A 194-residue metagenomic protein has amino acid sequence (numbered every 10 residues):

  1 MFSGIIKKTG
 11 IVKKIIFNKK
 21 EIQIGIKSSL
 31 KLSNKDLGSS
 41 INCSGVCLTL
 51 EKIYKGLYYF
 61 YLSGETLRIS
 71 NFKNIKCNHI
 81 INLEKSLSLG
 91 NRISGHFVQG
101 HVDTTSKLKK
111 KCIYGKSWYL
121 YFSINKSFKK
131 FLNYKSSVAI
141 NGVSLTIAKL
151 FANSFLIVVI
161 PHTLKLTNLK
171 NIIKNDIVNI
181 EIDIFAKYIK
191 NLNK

Functional and structural regions predicted by a protein language model:
M1-K194: Conserved loop->alpha-helix
